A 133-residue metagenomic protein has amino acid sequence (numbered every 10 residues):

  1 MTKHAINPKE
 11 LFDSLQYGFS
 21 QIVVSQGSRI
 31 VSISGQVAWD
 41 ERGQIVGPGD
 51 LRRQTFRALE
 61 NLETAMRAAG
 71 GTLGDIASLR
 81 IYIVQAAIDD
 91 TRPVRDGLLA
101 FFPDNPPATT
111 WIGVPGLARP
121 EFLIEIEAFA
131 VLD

Functional and structural regions predicted by a protein language model:
M1-E60, T64-A77, V84-D133: N-terminal presequence-like segments and the immediate start of the first folded domain
